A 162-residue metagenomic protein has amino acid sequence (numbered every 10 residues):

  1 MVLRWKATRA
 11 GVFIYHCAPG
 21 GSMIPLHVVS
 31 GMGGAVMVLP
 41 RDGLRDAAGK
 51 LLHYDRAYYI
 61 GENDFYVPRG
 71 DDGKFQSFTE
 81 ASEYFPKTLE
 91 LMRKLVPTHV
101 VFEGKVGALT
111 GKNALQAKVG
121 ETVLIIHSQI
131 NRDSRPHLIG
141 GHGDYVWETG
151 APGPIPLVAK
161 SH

Functional and structural regions predicted by a protein language model:
M1-H162: Copper-binding active sites and cupredoxin-like electron-transfer domains, recognizing His/Cys-rich ligand loops
